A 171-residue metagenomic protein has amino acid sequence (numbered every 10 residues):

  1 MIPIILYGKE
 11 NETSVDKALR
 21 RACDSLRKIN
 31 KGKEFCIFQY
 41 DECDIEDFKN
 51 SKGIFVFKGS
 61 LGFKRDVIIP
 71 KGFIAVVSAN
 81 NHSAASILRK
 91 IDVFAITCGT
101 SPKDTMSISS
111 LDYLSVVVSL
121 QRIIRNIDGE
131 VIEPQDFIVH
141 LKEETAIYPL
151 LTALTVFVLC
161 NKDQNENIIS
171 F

Functional and structural regions predicted by a protein language model:
M1-V76, S83-F94: Phosphate-binding loop of NTP-binding sites
F55-F57, I74-V77, F94-T97, L114-V118 (+1 more regions): Short, low-complexity, polar/charged sequence segments that are solvent-exposed and flexible
S78-H82, S86-K103, I108-S115: Conserved catalytic-core segment of NTP-binding enzymes
T100-F171: Adenine nucleotide phosphate-binding catalytic loops in nucleotide-utilizing enzymes
